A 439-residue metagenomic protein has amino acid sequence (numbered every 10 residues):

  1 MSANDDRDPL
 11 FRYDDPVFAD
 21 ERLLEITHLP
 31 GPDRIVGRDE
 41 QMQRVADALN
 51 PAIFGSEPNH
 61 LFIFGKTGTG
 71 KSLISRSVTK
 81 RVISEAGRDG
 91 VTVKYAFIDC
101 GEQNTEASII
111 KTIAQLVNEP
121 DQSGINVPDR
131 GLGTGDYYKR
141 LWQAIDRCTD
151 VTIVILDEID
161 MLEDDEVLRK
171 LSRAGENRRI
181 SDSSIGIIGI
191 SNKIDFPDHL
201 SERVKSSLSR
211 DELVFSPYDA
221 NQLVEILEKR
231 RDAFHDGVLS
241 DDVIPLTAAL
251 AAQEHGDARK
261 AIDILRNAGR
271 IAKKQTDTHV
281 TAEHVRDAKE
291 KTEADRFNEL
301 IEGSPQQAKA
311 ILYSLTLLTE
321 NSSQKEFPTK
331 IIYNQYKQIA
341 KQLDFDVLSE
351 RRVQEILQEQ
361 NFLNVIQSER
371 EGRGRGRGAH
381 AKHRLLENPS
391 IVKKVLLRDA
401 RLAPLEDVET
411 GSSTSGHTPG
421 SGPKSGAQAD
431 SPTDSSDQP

Functional and structural regions predicted by a protein language model:
M1-N59, P432-P439: A short, basic N-terminal segment
A3-P16, N104-T112, E119-R210, F215-L223 (+5 more regions): Mid-core helix/loop region of P-loop NTP-binding domains shared across ATPases and GTPases
A46, A308-T316, Y333, Q354: Hydrophobic residues on short alpha-helical segments
S56-T79: Walker A/P-loop nucleotide-binding motif
H60-F62, E85-E102: Conserved catalytic segments around the Walker B and adjacent sensor/switch elements of P-loop NTPase domains
F62, G237, L246-Q307, S322-K325 (+3 more regions): C-terminal helical "lid" subdomain and adjoining coupling/linker elements of P-loop NTPases
T79, L168, Q354-Q358: Short, hydrophobic-biased segments on the C-terminal half of alpha helices that form "recognition helices"
E326-P439: Terminal-proximal interaction/regulatory segments of ATP-powered molecular machines
